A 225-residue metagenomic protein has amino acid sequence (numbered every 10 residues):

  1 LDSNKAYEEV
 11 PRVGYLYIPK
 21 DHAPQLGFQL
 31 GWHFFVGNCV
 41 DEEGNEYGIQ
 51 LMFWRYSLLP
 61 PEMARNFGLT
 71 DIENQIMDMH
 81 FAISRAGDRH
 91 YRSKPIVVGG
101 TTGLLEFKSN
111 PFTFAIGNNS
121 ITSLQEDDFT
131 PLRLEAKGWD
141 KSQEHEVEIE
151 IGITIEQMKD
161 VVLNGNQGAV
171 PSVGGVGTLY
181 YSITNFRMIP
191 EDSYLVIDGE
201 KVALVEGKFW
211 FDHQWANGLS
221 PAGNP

Functional and structural regions predicted by a protein language model:
L1-P225: Structured soluble/peripheral alpha/beta segments that form catalytic or ligand/cofactor-binding pockets
